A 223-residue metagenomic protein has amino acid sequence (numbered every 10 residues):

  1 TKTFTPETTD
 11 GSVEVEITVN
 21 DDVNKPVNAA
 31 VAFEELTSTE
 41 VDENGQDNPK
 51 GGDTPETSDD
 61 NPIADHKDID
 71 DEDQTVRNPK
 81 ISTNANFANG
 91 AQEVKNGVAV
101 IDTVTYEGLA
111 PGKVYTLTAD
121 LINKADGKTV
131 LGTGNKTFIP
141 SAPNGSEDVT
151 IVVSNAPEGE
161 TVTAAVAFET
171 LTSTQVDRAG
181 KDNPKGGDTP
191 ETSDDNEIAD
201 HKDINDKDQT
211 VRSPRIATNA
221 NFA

Functional and structural regions predicted by a protein language model:
T1-A223: Solvent-exposed loop/turn and edge beta-strand elements of beta-rich ligand-binding domains
